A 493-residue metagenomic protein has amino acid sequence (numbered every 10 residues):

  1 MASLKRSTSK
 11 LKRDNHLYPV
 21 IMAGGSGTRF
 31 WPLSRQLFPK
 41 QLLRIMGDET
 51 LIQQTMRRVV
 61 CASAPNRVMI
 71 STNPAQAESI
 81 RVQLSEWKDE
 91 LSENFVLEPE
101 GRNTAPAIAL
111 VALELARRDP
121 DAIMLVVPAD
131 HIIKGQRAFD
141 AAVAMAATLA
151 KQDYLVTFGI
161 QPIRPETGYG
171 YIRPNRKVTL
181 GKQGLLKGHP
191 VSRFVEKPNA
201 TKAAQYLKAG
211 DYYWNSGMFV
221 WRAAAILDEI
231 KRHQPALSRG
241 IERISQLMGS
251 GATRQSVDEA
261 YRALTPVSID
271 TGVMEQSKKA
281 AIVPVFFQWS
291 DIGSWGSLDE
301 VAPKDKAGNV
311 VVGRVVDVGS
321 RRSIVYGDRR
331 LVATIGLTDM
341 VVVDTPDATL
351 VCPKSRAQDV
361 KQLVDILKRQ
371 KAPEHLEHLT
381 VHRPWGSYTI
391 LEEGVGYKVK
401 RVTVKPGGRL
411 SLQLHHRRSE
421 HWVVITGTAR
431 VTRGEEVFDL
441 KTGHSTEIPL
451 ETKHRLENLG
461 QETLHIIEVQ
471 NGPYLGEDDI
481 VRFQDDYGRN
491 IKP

Functional and structural regions predicted by a protein language model:
A2-H16, A223-V423, T428-T446, H454 (+3 more regions): Left-handed beta-helix
A2-I21, T28-P39, R44-P128, I132-D140 (+2 more regions): Conserved N-terminal catalytic core of the sugar/cofactor nucleotidyltransferase
M22, V127, V424, V469: Catalytic metal- and UDP-sugar-binding loop of GT-A-like glycosyltransferases, i.e., residues flanking the conserved
I52, V111, D130, I172 (+3 more regions): Residue-level signal for inorganic ion chemistry
G135-A263, A281: Conserved core of the sugar-phosphate nucleotidyltransferase
K354, E451-T452, L459, N471-G472: Short, surface-exposed secondary-structure boundary micro-motifs
E457, N471, Q484-R489: Intrinsically disordered, low-complexity, mixed-charge
I466: Noncatalytic nucleic-acid binding interfaces
